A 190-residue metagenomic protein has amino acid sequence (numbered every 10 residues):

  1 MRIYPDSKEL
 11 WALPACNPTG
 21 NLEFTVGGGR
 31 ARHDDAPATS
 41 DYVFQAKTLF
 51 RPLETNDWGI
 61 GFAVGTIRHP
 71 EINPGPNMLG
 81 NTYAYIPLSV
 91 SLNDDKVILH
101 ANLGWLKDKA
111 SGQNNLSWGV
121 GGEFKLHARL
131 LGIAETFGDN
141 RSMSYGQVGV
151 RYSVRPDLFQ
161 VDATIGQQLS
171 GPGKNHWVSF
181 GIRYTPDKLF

Functional and structural regions predicted by a protein language model:
M1-S117, G122-F190: Transmembrane beta-barrel domains of Gram-negative outer membranes and organellar outer membranes
